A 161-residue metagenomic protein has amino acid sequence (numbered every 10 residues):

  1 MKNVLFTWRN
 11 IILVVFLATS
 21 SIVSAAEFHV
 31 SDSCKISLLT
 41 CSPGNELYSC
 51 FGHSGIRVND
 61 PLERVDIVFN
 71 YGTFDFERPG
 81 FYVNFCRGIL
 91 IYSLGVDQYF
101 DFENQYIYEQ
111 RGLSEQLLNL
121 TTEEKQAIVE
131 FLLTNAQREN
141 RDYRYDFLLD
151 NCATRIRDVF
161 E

Functional and structural regions predicted by a protein language model:
K2-I12: Bacterial N-terminal signal peptides that target proteins for export
N10-S20: Bacterial N-terminal signal peptides
S20-S21, R64: Flexible, glycine-rich phosphate/dinucleotide-binding loops and adjacent beta-alpha linkers at cofactor/substrate
V23-E27: Boundary at the C-terminal end of the N-terminal hydrophobic targeting segment
S31-R111: Glycine-rich catalytic cores of cysteine/serine-nucleophile enzymes that process amide/ester linkages in cell-envelope
F102-E161: Active-site nucleophile-His-acid catalytic modules used for acyl/amide transfer and hydrolysis across diverse enzymes
